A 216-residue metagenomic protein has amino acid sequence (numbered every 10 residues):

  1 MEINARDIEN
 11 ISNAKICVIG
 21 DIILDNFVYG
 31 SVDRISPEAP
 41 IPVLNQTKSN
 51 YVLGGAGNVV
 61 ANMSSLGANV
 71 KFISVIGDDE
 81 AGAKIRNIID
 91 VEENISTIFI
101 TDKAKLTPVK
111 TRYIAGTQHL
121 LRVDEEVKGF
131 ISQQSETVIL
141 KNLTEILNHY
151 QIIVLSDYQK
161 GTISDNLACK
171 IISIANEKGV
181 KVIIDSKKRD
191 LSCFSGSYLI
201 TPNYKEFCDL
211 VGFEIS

Functional and structural regions predicted by a protein language model:
M1-D33, K48-G55, V60-S216: Ribokinase/PfkB-type carbohydrate-kinase core domain
S36: Short aromatic-acidic-glycine turn motif
P40-T47: Divalent-cation-assisted or electrostatically stabilized phosphate/pyrophosphate-binding catalytic cores
